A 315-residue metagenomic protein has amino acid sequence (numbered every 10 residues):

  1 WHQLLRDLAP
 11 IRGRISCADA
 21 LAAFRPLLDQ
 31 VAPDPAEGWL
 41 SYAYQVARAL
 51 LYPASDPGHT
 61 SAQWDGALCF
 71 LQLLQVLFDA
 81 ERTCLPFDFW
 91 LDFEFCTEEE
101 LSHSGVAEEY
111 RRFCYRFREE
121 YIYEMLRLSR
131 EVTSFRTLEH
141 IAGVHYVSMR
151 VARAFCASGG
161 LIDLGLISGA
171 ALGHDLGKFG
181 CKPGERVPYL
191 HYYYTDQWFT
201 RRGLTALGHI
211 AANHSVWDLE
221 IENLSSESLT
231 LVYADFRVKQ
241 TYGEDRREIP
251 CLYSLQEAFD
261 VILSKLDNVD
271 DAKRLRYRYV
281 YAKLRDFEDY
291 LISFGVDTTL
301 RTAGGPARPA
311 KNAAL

Functional and structural regions predicted by a protein language model:
W1-R112, V132-I162, G173, P183 (+1 more regions): Divalent metal-dependent phosphate-bond-processing catalytic cores, especially two-metal-ion Mg2+/Mn2+ enzymes that act
E108-R127: Short alpha-helical hairpin
Y121-E124, L166, Y194, A206 (+4 more regions): Exposed alpha-helical structural elements
E124-L128, V147, Y194-T195, Y233: A general alpha-helix detector
E124-R130, G173-G177: A short, surface-exposed helix-loop junction/capping segment
V144, L161-R202, G208-D218, D235: His-Asp-centered metal-binding catalytic motifs of divalent-metal-dependent phosphohydrolases/nucleases
